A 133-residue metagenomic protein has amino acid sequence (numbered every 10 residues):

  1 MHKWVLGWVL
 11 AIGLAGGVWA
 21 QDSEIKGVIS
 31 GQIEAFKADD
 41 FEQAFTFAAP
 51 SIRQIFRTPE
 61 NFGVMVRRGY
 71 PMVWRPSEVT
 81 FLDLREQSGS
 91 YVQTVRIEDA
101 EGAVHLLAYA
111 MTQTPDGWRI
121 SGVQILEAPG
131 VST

Functional and structural regions predicted by a protein language model:
W4-A15: Bacterial N-terminal signal peptides
G16-A20: Sec/Tat signal peptide C-region and signal peptidase I cleavage site
S23-G27, G31, F41-S88: Short solvent-exposed beta->alpha transition segments
D83-T133: Exposed beta-sheet edge and beta->alpha loop/turn motif
